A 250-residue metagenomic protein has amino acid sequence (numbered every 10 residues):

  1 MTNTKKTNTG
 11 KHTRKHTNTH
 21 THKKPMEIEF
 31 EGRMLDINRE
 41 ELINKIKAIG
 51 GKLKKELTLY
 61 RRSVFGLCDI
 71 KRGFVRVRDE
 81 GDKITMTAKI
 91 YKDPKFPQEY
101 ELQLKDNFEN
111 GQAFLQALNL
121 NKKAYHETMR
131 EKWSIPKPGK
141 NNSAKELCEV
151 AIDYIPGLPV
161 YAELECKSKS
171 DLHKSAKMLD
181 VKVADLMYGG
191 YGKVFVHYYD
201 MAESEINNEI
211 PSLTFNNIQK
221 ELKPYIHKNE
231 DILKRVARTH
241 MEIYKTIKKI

Functional and structural regions predicted by a protein language model:
K5-T7: Charged/polar low-complexity intrinsically disordered segments
T9-T21: Intrinsically disordered, low-complexity terminal segments enriched in Ser/Thr
K23-L147, V181-I250: N-terminal strand-loop-strand beta-hairpin
L53-K54, P159, K169-L172, V183: Short loop/beta submotifs within extracellular cysteine-rich repeat domains
A151-Y154: Strongly charged, low-complexity linkers/loops
H173-M178: Internal alpha/beta scaffold segment
